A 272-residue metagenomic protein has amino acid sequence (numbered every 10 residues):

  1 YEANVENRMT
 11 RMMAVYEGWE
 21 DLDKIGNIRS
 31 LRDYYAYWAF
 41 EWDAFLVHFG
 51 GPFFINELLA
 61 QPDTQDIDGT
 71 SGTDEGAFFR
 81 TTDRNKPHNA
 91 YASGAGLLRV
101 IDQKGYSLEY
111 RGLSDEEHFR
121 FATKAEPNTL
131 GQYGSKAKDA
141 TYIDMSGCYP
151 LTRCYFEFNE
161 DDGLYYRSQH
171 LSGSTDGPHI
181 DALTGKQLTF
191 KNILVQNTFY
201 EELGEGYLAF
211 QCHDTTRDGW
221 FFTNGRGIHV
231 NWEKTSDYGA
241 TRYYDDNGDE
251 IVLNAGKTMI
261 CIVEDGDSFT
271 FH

Functional and structural regions predicted by a protein language model:
Y1, E6-H272: A surface/extracellular/periplasmic glyco- and lipid-processing/surface-interacting theme
